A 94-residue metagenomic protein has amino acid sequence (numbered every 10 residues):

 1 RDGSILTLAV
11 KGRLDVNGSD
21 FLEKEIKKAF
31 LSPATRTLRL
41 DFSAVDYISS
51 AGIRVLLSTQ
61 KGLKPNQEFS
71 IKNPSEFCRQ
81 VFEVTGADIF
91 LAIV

Functional and structural regions predicted by a protein language model:
R1-A9: Short beta-strand/loop segment at the start of cytosolic alpha/beta domains
R13-F90: Amphipathic alpha-helical interaction surfaces in cytosolic regulatory modules
A92-V94: Short acidic-hydrophobic, aromatic-tinged amphipathic segments that line or gate anion-handling sites
